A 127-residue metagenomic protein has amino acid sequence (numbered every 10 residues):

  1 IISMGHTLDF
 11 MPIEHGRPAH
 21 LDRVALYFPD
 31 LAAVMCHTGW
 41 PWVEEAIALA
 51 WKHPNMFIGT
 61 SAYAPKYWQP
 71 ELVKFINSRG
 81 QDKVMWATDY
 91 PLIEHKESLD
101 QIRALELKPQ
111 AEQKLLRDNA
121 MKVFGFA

Functional and structural regions predicted by a protein language model:
I1-M85: Catalytic pocket-lining loop regions of alpha/beta-barrel enzymes, especially the amidohydrolase/enolase/GH5 lineages
W40, A64-P65, P91, N119-K122: Residue-level detector of flexible, active-site-proximal loop/helix-junction positions within diverse enzyme catalytic
G80-K83, I93-A127: Mid-to-C-terminal alpha-helical segments outside catalytic/metal-binding sites
